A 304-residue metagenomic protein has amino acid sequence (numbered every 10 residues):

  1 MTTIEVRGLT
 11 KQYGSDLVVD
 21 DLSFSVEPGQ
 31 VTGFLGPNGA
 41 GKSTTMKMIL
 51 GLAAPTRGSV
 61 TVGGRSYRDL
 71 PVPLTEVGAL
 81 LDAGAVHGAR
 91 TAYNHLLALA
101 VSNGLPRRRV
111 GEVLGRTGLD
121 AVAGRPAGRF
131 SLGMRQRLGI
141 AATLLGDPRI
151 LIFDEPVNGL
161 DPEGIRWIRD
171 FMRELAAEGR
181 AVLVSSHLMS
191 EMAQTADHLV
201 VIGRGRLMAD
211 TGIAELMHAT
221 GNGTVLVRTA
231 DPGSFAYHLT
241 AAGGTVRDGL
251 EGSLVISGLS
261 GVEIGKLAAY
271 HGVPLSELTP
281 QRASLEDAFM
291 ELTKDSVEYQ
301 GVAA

Functional and structural regions predicted by a protein language model:
T2-V6, K11-G203, A209: ABC transporter nucleotide-binding domains
R7, G63, R228, T279-Q281: Solvent-exposed beta-strand sheet faces enriched in polar/charged residues
L70, L216, A288, L292: Residues that scaffold the ATP/ADP-binding catalytic core of kinase and kinase-like folds
N103, T220, G243, R282 (+1 more regions): Conserved NTP-handling cores and scaffolds of large molecular machines
I168-L259: ABC transporter nucleotide-binding domain
S257-A304: C-terminal coupling/interaction segments
